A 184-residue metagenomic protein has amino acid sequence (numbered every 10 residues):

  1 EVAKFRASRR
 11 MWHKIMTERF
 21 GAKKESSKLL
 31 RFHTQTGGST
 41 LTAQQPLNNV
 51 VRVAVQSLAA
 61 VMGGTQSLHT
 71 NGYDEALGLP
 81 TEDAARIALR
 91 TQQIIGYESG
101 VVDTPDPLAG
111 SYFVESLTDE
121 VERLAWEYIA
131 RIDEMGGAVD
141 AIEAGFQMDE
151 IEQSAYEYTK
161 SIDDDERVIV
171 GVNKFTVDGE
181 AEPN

Functional and structural regions predicted by a protein language model:
E1-N48, A130: Gly/Pro-rich turn-and-neighbor structural signature
S8-R9, H13-K23, V51-G64, I87-S99: Structured alpha-helical segments in the cores of large, soluble enzyme domains
A22-K24, A59-V61, R131, K160-D163: A general structural signal for short secondary-structure junctions and capping/turn motifs
K28, G64-Q66: Short coil-to-beta-strand
L30-H33, V50-S57, V170-F175: Long, contiguous hydrophobic alpha-helical segments, chiefly transmembrane helices and signal peptides
T34-L47, V53, L68-D83, G100-T118 (+1 more regions): Short beta-alpha connecting loops at secondary-structure transitions that line or flank enzyme active sites
L41-A43, Q66, F146, K160: Append "with occasional cross-activation on large, charged helical scaffolds in nucleic-acid assemblies
T81-E82, R90-Q93, Y97-N184: Flexible, glycine-rich loop/tail regions that form catalytic "lids" or insertion modules at the edges of active sites
